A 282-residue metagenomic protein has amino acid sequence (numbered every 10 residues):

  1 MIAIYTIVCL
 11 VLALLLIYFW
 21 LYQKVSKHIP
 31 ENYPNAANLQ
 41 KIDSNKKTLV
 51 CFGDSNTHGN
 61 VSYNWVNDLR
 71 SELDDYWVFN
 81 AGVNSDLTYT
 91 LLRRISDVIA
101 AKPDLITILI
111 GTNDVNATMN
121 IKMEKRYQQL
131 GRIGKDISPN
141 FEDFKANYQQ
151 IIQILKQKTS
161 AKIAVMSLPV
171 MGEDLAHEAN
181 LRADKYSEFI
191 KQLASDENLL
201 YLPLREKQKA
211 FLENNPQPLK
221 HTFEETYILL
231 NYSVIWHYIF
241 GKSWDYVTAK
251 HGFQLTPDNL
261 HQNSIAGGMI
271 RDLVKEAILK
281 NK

Functional and structural regions predicted by a protein language model:
M1-I7: Feature marks short, highly hydrophobic, charge-poor N-terminal signal-anchor/signal peptide-like helices that anchor
I2, L15-F19, P30, L49 (+3 more regions): Generic intrinsically disordered, low-complexity segments enriched for polar/acidic and small residues
C9-L14: Core hydrophobic alpha-helical transmembrane segments of single-pass membrane proteins
I17-L105: Serine-esterase "nucleophile elbow" of acetyl-processing enzymes
D43, S71-E72, T90-K282: Alpha-helical cap/lid subdomain in secreted, periplasmic, or secretory-pathway luminal O-acyl-processing enzymes
